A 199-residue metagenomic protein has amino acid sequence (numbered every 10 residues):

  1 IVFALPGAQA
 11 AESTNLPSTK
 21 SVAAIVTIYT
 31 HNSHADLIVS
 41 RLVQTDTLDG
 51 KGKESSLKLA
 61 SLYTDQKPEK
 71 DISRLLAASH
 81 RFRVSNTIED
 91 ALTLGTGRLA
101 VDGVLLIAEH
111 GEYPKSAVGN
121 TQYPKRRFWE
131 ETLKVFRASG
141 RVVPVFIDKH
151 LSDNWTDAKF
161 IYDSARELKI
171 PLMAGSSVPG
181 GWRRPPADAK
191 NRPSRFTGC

Functional and structural regions predicted by a protein language model:
I1-P6: Bacterial N-terminal signal peptides
T14-S79, S194-C199: N-terminal Rossmann-like dinucleotide-binding module
T30, R166-C199: Predominantly a Rossmann-like dinucleotide-binding segment in NAD(P)-dependent oxidoreductases
R83-L92: Short acidic-hydrophobic, aromatic-tinged amphipathic segments that line or gate anion-handling sites
A91-L99: Short amphipathic alpha-helix with an adjacent loop that forms part of the alpha/beta core around
D102-A108: N-terminal Rossmann-like NAD(P) cofactor-binding module of classical short-chain dehydrogenase/reductase
E109-P179: Beta-strand-loop-alpha-helix segment that lines the small-molecule cofactor/substrate pocket of alpha/beta enzymes
